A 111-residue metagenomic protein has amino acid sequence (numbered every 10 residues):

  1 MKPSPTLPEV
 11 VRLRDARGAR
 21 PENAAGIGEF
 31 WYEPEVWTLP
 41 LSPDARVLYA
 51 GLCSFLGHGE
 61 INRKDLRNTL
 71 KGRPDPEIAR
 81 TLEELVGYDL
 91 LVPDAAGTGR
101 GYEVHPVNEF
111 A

Functional and structural regions predicted by a protein language model:
M1-D65: Short recognition helix of helix-turn-helix/winged-helix DNA-binding domains
L13, G18, A95-A111: Short, cationic-aromatic polyanion-contact patches
C53-H105: Winged helix-turn-helix DNA-binding recognition segment
